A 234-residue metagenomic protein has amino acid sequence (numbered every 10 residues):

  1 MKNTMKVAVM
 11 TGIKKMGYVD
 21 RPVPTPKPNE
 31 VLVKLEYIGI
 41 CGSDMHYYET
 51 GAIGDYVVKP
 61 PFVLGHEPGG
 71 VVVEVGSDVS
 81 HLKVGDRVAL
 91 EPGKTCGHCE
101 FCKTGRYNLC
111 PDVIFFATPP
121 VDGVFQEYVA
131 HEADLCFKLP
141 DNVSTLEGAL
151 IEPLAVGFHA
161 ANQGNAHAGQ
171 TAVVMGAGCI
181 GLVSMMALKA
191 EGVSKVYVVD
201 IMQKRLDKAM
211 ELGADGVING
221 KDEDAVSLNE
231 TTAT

Functional and structural regions predicted by a protein language model:
K6, E30-L32, T171: Residues that mark the start of a beta-strand
G12, T50, S77, D141 (+2 more regions): Short, conserved catalytic or interaction motifs in soluble domains
P24-I38, I53-E100, P140-N142: Glycine-rich beta-strand-centered segment in the early N-terminal region that forms part of a ligand/cofactor-binding
S43-E49: Cytochrome P450 core scaffold surrounding the K-helix E-X-X-R motif and the conserved "meander" helix-loop region
C96-M175: NAD(P)H dinucleotide-binding glycine-rich loop of Rossmann-like/cofactor-binding domains, especially the beta1-alpha1
N162, M185-A190: Surface-exposed amphipathic alpha-helices with a cationic face
T171-A177, K189-T234: Adenosine-nucleotide cofactor-binding segment
G181-L182: N-terminal Rossmann-fold NAD(P) dinucleotide-binding loop
